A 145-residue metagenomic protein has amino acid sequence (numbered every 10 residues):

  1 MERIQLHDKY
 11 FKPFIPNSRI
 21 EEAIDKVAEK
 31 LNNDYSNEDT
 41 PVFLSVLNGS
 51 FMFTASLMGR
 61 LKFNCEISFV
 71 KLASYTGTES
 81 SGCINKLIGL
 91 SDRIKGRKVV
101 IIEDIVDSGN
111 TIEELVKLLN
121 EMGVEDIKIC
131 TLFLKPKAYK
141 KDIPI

Functional and structural regions predicted by a protein language model:
M1-I145: PRPP-associated nucleotide enzymes
